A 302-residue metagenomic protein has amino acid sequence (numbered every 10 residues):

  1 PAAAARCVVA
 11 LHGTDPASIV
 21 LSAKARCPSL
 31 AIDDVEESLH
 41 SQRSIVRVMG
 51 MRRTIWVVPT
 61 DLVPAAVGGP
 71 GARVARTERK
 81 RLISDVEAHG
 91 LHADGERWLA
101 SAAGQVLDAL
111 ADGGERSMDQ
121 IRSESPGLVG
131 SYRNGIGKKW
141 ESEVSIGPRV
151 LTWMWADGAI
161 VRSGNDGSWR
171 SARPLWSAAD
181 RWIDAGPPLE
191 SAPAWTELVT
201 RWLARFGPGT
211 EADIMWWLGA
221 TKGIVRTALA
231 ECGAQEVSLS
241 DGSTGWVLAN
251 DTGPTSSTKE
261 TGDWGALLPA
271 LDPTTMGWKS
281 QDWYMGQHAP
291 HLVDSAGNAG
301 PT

Functional and structural regions predicted by a protein language model:
P1-T275, Q287-T302: Long, low-complexity intrinsically disordered regions
